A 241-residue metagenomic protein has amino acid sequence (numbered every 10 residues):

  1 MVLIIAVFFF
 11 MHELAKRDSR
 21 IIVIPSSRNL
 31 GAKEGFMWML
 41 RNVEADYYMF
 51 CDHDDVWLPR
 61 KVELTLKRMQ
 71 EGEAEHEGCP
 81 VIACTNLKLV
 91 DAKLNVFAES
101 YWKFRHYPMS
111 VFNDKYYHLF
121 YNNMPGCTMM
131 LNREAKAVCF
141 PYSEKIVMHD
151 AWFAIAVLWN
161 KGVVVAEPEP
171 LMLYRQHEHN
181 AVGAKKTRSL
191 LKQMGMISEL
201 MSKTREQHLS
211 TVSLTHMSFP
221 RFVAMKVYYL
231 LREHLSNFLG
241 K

Functional and structural regions predicted by a protein language model:
M1-K186: Nucleotide-sugar donor-binding/catalytic module of glycosyltransferases that assemble extracellular/cell-envelope
S19, V23, G195, S202 (+2 more regions): Short, flexible coil/linker elements and helix-boundary hinge sites characteristic of intrinsically disordered
M49, L64-L66, M201, M217 (+2 more regions): General helical secondary-structure elements
Y174-T215: Catalytic core of nucleotide-sugar-dependent glycosyltransferases
S213-K241: Membrane-interface aromatic/basic loop that binds lipid-linked glycans or pyrophosphate carriers, typified by
